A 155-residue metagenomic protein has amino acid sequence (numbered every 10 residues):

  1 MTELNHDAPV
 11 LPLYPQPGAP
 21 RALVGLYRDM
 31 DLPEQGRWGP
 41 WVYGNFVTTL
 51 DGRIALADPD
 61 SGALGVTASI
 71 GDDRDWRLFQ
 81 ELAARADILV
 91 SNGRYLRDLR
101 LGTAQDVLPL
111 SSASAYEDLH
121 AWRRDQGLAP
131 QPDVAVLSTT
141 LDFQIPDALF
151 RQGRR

Functional and structural regions predicted by a protein language model:
T2-L50, A55-R155: Active-site ligand-binding patch in enzyme domains
